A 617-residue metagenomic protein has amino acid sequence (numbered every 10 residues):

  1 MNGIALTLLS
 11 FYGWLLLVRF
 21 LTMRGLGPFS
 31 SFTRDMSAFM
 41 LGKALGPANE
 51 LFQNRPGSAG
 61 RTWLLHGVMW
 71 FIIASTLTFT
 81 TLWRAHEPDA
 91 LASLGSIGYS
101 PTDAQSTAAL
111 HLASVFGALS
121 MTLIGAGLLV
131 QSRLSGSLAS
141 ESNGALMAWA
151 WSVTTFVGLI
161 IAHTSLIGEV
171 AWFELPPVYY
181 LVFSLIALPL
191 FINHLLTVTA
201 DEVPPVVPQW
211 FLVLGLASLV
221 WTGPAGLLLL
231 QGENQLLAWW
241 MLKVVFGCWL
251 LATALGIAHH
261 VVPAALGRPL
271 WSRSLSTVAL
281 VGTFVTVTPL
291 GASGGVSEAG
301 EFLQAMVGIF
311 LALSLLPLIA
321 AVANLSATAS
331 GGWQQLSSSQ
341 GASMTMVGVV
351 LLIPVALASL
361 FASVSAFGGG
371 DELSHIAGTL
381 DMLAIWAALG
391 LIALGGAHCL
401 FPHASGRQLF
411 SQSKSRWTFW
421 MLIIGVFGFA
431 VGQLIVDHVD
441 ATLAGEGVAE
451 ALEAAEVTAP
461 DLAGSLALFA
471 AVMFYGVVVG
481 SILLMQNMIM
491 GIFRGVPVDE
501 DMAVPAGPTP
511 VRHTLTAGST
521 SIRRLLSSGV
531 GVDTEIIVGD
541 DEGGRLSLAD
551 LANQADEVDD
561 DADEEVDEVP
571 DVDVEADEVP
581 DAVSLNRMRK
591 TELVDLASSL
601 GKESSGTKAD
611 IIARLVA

Functional and structural regions predicted by a protein language model:
N2-G42, G60-S93, Y99-S165, P177-T197 (+7 more regions): Hydrophobic cores of alpha-helical transmembrane segments in multi-pass integral membrane proteins
L45-A59: Cytosolic juxtamembrane amphipathic/interface segments immediately preceding and feeding into a transmembrane helix
L166-E174, G295-L303: Membrane-interface helix caps and helix-loop-helix hairpins in membrane proteins
G168-P176, V198-D201, Q235-A238: Extracytoplasmic redox metalloprotein regions
T197-P204, A264-P269, A299, G332-Q334: Inter-helical turn/loop segments and adjacent helix faces that build the functional surface of alpha-helical bundle
G232-L236, E298-G300, G369-D371: Membrane-interface helix termini and inter-helical loops of multi-pass transporters
V511-E578: Long, low-complexity, intrinsically disordered cytosolic termini of multi-pass membrane proteins
P570-A617: Basic helix-extension-helix modules of the SAP/HeH family
